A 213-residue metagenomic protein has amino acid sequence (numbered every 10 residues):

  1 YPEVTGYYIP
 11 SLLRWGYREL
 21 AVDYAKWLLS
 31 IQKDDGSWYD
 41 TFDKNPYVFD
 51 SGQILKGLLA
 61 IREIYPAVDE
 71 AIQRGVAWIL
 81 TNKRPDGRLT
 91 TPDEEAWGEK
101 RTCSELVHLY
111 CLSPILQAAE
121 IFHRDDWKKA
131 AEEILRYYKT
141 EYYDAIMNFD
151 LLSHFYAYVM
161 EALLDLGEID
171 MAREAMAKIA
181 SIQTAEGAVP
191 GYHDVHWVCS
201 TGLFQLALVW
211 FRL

Functional and structural regions predicted by a protein language model:
Y1-L213: Glycan-recognition and catalytic cores of secretory/periplasmic carbohydrate-active enzymes
